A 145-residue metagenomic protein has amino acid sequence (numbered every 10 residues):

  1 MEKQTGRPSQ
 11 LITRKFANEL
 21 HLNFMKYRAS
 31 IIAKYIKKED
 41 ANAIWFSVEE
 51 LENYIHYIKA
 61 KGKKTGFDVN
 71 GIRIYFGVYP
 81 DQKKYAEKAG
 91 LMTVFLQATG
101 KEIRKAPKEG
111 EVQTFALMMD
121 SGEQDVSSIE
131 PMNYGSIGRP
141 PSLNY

Functional and structural regions predicted by a protein language model:
M1-E49, N53, A60-N70, V78-Y145: Detector for the mature cores of small, proteolytically processed and post-translationally modified peptide effectors
